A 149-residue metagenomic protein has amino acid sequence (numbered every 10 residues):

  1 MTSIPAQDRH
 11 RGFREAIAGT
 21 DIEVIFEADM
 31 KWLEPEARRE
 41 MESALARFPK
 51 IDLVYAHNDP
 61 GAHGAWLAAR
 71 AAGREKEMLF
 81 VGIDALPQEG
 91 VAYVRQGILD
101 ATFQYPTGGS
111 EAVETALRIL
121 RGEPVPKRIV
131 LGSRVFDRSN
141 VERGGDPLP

Functional and structural regions predicted by a protein language model:
M1-T2, D59-P60, D84-P87, T107 (+1 more regions): Glycine-rich beta-alpha junction loops
S3-R11: Secondary-structure junction motif
P5, A16-I17, T107-P149: Hinge/cleft segment of the Venus flytrap/periplasmic-binding protein
F13, I25-F26, M30-A92: Hydrophobic alpha-helical
A16-T20, A68, A72, G97 (+1 more regions): Change "in soluble alpha/beta enzymes" to "in soluble alpha/beta proteins
V24-E27, F80, T102, R128 (+1 more regions): Conserved beta-strand scaffold positions in the cores of enzyme catalytic domains, especially in NTP/NDP-utilizing
E27, Y93-T107: Short beta-strand elements at the ligand-binding edges of bilobed clamshell
L86-R95, S139-N140, G145-P147: Flexible loop/hinge segments that line or gate small-molecule binding clefts
